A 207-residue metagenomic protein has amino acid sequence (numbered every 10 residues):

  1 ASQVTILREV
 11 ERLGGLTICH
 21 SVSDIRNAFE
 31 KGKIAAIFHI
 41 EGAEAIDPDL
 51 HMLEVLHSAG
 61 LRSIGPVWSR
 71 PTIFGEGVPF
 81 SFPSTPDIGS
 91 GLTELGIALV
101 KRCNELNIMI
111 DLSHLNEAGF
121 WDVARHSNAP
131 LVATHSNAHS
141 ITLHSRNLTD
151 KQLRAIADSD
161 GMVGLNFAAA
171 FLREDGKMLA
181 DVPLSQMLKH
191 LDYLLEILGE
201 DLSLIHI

Functional and structural regions predicted by a protein language model:
A1-G176, M187-L202: Extended, charged catalytic domains and RNA/DNA-binding interfaces, predominantly in divalent-metal-using enzymes
M178-L184: Outer-membrane beta-barrel pore domains
H206-I207: Conserved small/polar residues in nucleotide/adenosyl-binding loops
